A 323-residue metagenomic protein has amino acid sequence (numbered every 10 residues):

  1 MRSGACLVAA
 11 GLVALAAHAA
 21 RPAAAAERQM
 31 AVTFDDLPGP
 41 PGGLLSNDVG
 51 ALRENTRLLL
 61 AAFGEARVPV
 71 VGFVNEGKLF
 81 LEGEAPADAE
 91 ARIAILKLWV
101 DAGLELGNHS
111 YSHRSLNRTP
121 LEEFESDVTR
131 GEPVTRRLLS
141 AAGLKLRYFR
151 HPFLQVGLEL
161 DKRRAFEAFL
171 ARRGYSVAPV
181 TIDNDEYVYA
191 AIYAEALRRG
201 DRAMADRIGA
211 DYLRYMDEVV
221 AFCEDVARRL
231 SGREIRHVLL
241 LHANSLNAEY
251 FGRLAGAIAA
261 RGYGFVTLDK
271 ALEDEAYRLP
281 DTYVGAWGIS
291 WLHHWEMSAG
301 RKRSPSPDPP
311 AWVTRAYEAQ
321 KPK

Functional and structural regions predicted by a protein language model:
G4-A17: Bacterial N-terminal signal peptides
C6, P22, H113: Alpha-helical and His/Cys-centered functional microenvironments
L15-A26: Bacterial Sec-dependent signal peptides at the C-terminal "C-region" and cleavage site
A25-L154, L239-L240, A257: Active-site beta->alpha N-cap acidic-glycine motif
R67-V70, P179, R233, A243-K323: C-terminal domain-boundary segment and adjacent tail
E84-A91, S112-G264, K270: Catalytic domains of cell-wall/extracellular-matrix polysaccharide-remodeling enzymes, centered on de-N-acetylation
V100-E105, V134-A141, D201-E218, I289-P309: Short, basic, helix/turn surface patches
